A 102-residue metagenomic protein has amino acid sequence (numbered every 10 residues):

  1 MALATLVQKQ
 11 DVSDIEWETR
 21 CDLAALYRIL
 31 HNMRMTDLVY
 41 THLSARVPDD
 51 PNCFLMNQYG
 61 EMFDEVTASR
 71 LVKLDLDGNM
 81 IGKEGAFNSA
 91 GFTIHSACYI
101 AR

Functional and structural regions predicted by a protein language model:
M1-D14: Generic N-terminal amphipathic, Lys/Arg-enriched alpha-helix
R20-R102: An anion-binding catalytic pocket shared by soluble metabolic enzymes
